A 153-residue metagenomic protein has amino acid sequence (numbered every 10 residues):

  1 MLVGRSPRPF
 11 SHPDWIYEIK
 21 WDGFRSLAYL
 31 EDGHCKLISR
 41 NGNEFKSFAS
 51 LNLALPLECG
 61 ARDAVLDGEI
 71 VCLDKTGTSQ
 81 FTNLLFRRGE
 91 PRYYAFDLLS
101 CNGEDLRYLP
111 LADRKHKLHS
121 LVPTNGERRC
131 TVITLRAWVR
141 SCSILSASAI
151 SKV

Functional and structural regions predicted by a protein language model:
M1-V153: Catalytic cores of nucleic-acid ligases and guanylyltransferases
